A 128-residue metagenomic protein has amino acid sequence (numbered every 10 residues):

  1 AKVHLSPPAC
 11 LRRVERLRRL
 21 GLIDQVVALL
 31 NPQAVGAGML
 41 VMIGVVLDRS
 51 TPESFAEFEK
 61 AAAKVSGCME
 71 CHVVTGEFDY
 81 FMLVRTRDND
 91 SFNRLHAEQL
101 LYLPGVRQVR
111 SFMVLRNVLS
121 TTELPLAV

Functional and structural regions predicted by a protein language model:
A1-V128: A compositional/biophysical signature of low hydrophobicity enriched in polar/charged and small residues
